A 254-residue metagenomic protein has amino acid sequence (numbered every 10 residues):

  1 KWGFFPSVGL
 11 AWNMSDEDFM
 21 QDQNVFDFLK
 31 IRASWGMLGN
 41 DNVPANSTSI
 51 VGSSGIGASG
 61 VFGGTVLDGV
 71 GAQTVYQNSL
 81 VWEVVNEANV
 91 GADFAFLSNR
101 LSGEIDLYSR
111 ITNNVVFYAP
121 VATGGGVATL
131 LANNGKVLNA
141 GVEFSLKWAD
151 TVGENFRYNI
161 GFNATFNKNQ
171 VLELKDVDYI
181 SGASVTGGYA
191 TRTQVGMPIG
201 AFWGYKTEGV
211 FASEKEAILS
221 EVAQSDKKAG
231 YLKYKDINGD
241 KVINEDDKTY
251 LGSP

Functional and structural regions predicted by a protein language model:
K1-M197: Extracellular/periplasmic, surface-exposed regions of secreted and cell-surface proteins
G63-F96, S102, T191-P254: Outer-membrane beta-barrel transmembrane strand signature
